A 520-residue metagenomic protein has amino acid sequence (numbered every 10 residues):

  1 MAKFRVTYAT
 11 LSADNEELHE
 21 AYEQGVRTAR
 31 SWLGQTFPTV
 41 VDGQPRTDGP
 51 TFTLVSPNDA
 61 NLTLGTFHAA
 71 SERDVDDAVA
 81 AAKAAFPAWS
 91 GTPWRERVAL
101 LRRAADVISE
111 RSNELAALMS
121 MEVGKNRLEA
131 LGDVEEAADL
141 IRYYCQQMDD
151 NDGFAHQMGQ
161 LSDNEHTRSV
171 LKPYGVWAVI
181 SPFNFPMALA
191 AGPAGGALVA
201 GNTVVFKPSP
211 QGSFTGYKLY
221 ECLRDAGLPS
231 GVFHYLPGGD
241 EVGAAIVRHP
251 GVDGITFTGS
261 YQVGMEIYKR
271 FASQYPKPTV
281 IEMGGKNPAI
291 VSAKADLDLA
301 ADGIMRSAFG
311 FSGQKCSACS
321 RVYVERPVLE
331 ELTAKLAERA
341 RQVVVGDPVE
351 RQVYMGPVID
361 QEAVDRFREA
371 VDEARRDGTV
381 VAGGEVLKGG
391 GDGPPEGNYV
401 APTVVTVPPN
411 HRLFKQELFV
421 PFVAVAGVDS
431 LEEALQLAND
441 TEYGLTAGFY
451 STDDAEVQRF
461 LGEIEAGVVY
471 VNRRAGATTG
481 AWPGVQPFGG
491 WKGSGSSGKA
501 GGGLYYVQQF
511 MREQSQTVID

Functional and structural regions predicted by a protein language model:
M1-L64: Hydrophobic face of amphipathic alpha-helices that form TPR/SEL1-like repeat modules and related alpha-solenoid
V40, N58, E72-V75, W94 (+6 more regions): Residues at or immediately preceding the N-termini of alpha-helices
T53-V55, A60-D152: Glycine-rich loop-to-alpha-helix module at the N-terminal edge of alpha/beta enzyme cores
N61, A82, R97, M119 (+10 more regions): Residue-level signal for inorganic ion chemistry
L62-G65, S90-R95, L228, G251-V252 (+4 more regions): Conserved C-terminal structural/oligomerization subdomain of aldehyde/semialdehyde dehydrogenase
S120, M148-A301, V428, S497: Rossmann-like NAD(P) dinucleotide-binding subdomain of oxidoreductase/dehydrogenase enzymes
I141, G216-L219, I246, I267 (+5 more regions): Hydrophobic packing residues within well-ordered alpha-helices of enzyme cores
G227, G254, Q262-P409, E432 (+4 more regions): ALDH superfamily catalytic-core signature
